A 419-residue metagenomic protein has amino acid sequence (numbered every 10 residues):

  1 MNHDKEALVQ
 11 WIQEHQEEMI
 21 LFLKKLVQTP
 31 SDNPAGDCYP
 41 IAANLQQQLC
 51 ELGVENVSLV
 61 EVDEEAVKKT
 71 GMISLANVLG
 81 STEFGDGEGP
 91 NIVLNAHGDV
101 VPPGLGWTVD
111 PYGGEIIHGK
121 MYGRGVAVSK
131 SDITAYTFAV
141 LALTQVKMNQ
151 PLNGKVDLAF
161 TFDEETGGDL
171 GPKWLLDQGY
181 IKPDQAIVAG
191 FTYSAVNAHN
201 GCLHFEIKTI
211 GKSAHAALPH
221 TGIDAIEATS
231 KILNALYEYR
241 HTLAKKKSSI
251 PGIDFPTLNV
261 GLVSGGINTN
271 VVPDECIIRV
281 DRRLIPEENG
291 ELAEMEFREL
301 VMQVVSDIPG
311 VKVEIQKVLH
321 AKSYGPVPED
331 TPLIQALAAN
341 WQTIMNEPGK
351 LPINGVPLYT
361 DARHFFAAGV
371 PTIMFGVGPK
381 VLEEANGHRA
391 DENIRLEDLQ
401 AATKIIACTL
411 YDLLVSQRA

Functional and structural regions predicted by a protein language model:
N2-A7, V196-A198, H204-A419: Metal-dependent amide/peptide-bond hydrolase catalytic core, centered on the "pita-bread" metallohydrolase fold
N2-M121, Q145-L152, T360: Acidic/His- and Gly-rich active-site-bordering loop/insert found across diverse amide/peptide-bond hydrolases
S58, I92-L94, A159, Q185-I187 (+3 more regions): Hydrophobic/aromatic beta-strand patches that form the interior of the parallel beta-sheet core in alpha/beta enzyme
L59-V60, N153-T161, I187, S248 (+1 more regions): Beta-strand segments within the central parallel beta-sheet cores of soluble alpha/beta enzyme folds
P111-G125, I210-G211, N386-H388: Glycine/charged-rich beta-loop-alpha catalytic/anionic-binding loops adjacent to active sites
M121, S129-C202, R418-A419: Acidic/histidine-rich catalytic neighborhood of metal-dependent amide-processing enzymes
